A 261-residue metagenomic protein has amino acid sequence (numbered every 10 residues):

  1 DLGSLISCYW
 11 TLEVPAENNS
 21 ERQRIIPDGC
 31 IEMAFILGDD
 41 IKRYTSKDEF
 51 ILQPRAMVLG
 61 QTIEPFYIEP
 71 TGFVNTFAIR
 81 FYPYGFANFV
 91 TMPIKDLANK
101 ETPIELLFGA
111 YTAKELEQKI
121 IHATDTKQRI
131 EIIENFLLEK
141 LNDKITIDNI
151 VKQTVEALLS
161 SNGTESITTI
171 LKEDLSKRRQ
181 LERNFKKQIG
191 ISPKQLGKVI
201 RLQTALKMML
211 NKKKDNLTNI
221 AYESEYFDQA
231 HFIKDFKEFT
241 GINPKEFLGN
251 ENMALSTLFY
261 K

Functional and structural regions predicted by a protein language model:
D1-N162, S166-T168, E173-R178, S192 (+4 more regions): Alpha-helical bundle regulatory/interaction domains
N135, R183-N184, T204, K234-D235 (+1 more regions): DNA-binding alpha-helical recognition surfaces that contact promoter or target DNA
R179, R183, I191, Q195-N211 (+1 more regions): Catalytic-pocket segment enriched in acidic/His residues
K187-I191, D235-F247: A secondary-structure capping/hinge motif
V199, K234, N250: Residue-level "edge-of-site" marker
